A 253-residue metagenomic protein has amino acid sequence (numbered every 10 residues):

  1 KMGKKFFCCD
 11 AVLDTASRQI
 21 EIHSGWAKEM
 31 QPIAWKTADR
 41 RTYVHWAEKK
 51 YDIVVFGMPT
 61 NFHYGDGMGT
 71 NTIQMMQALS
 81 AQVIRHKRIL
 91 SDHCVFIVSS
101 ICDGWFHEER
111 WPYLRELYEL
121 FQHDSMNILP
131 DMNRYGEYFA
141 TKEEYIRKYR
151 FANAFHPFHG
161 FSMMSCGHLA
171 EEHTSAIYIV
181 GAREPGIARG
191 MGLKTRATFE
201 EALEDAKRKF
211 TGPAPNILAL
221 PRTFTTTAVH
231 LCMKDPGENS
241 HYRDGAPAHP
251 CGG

Functional and structural regions predicted by a protein language model:
K1-D52, G57-T60, Q77-L90: Conserved, well-structured core segments that form the ligand-binding/active-site neighborhood of functional domains
M2-G3, M58, F62, L90 (+2 more regions): Structural signal for hydrophobic packing residues in well-ordered secondary-structure cores of soluble enzyme domains
G3-F6, K49-D52, S91-V95, H123 (+2 more regions): Short coil/turn connectors at secondary-structure junctions
D14, P59-F62, C102-W105, E184-P185 (+2 more regions): Short, glycine-/Ser/Thr-/acidic-enriched flexible segments
E21-I22, Y64-I73, F106-E119, G192 (+1 more regions): Short glycine/threonine-rich loop-to-helix capping motif typified by GTGT followed within a few residues by an Asp-Pro
D52-G57, I97, L218-A219: Structural motif
I73-Y178: C-terminal catalytic subdomain
S165-G245, P250-C251: Extended hydrophobic packing segments that form well-structured cores
